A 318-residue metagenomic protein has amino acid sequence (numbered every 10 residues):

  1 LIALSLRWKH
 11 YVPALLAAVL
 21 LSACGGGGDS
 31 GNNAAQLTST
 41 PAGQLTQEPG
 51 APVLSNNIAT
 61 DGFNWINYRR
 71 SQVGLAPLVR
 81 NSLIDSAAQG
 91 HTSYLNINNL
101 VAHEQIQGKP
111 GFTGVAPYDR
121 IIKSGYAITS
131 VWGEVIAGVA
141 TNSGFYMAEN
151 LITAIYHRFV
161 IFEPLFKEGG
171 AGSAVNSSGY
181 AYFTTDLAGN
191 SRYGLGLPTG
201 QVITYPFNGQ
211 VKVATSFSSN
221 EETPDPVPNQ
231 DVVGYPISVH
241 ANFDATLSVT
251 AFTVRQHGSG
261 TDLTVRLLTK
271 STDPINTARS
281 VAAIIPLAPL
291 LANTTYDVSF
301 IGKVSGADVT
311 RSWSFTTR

Functional and structural regions predicted by a protein language model:
L1, A116, R266-K270: Short, solvent-exposed coil/turn linker segments
L1-P13: Bacterial N-terminal signal peptides that target proteins for export
I2, G25-G258, D297-F300: Functional surface patches built around histidine and acidic residues
S5-L6, G138-V139, A283: A generic local structural motif
A14-A18: Sec-dependent N-terminal signal peptides
L20-A23: C-terminal motif of bacterial Sec signal peptides marking the signal peptidase cleavage site
L54, P226-R318: Acidic, low-complexity Ser/Thr/Gly/Pro-rich repeat segments typical of extracellular/periplasmic and surface-exposed
